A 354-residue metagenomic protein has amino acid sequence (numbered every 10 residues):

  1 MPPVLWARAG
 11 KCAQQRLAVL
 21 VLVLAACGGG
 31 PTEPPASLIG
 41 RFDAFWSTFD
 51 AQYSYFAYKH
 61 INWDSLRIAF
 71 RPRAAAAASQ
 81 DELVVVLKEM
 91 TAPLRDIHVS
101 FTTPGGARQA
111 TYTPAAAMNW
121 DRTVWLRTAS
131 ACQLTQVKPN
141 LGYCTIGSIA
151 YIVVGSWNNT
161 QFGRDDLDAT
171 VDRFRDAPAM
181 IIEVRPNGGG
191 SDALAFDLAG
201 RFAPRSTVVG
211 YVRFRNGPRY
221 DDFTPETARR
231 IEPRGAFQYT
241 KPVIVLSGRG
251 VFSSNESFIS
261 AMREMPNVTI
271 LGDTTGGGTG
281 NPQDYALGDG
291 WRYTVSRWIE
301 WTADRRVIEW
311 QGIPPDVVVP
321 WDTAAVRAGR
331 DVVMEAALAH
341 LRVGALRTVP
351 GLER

Functional and structural regions predicted by a protein language model:
M1-A25: Sec-dependent bacterial lipoprotein signal peptides
V21, F174-D176, F237, E264: Alpha-helix termination/capping residues and helix-transition junctions
A25, P178, P315-V318: Short acidic (Asp/Glu) and glycine-rich catalytic loops that position anionic groups and cofactors
C27-R230, D284-A286, H340-R354: Flexible, low-complexity junctional segments that flank or bridge functional domains
S37, A78, E82, G250 (+2 more regions): Catalytic cores of large soluble enzymes that bind and process phosphate-bearing ligands
I152, I181-R185, M262, L271 (+2 more regions): Conserved PDZ fold ligand-binding element
A193-A328: Conserved acidic, small-residue-rich alpha-beta core segments centered on
P315-R354: Low-complexity, Gly/Ser/Thr/Pro-rich intrinsically disordered linker/tail segments
